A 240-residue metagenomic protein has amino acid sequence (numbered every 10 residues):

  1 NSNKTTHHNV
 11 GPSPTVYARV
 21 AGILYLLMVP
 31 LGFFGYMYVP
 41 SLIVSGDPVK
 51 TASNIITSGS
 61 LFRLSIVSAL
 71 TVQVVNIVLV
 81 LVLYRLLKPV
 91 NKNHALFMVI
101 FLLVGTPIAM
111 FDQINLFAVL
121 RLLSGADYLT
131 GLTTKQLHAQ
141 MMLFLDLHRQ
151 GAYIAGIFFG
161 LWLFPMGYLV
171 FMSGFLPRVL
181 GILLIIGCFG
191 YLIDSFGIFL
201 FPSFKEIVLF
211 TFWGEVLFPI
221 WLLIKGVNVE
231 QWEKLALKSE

Functional and structural regions predicted by a protein language model:
N1-E240: Hydrophobic, aromatic-enriched alpha-helical segments typical of multi-pass transmembrane helices
